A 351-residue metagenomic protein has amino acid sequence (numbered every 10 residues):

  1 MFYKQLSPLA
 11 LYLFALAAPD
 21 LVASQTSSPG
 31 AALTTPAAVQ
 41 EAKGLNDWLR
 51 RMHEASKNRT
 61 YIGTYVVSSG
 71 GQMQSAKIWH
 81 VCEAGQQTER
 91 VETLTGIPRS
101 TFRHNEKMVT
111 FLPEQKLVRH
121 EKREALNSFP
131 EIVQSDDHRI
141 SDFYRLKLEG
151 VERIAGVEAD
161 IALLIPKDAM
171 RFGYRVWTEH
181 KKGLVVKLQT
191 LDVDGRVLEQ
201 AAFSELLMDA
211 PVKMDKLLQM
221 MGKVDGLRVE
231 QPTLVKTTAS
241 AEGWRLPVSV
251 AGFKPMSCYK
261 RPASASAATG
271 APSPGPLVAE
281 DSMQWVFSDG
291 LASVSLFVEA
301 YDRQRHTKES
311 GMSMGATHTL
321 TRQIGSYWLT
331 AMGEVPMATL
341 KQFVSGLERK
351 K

Functional and structural regions predicted by a protein language model:
F2, T26-Q115, D142-L191: N-terminal mature ectodomain segment of secretory-pathway/periplasmic proteins
P8-D20: Bacterial N-terminal signal peptides
H104, L126-E131, S135-D136, S141: Signal peptide-directed extracytoplasmic domains
T110-I132: Acidic/charged, solvent-exposed loop-and-adjacent secondary-structure segments enriched in E/D, K/R, S/T, and G/P
K182-L184, L191, G195-M214, G325 (+1 more regions): Surface-exposed amphipathic alpha-helical segments
A202-F203, L207-K236, G243: Pro/Ala/Gly-rich low-complexity, hydrophilic intrinsically disordered segments
D225-G325, M337-A338, Q342: Short, solvent-exposed recognition patches
